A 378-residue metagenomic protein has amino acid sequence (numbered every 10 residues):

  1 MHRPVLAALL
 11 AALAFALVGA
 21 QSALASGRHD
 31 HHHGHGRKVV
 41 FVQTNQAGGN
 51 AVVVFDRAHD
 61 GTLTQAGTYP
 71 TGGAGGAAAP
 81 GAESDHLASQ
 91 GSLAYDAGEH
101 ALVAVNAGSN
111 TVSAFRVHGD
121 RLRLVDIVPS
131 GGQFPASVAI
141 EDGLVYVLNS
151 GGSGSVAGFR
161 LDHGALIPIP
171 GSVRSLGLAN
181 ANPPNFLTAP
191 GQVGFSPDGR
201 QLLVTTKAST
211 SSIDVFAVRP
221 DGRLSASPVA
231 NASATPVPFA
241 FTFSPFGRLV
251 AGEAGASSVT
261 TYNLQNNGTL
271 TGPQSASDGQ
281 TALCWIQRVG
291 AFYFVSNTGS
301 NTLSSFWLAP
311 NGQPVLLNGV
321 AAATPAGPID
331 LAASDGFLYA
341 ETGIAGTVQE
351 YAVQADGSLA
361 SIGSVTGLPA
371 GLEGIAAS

Functional and structural regions predicted by a protein language model:
A8-G19: Bacterial N-terminal signal peptides
H33-R57, P70-E99: Beta-strand-rich domains and repeat architectures in extracellular enzymes and scaffolds, especially beta-propellers
V42-Q46, D96-A97, A104-G108, V147-G152 (+7 more regions): Conserved beta-strand positions in repeat-built beta-propeller and related beta-rich domains
V54-L63, F115-R121, G158-I167, V215-R223 (+3 more regions): Short loop/turn segments immediately following beta-strands, especially the blade-tip and inter-blade linker loops
L63-G73, R123-P129, I167-L178, S225-A232 (+3 more regions): Beta-propeller fold detector
G73-Y95, S130-L144, L176-R200, A232-L249 (+3 more regions): Beta-rich, blade/repeat-based domains predominating in secreted/periplasmic proteins but also intracellular
Y146-R223, S227-A234: Aromatic- and glycine-enriched pocket-lining scaffold segments that form the walls of small-molecule binding clefts
G343-S378: Blade-level signature of beta-propeller repeat domains, shared across WD40, Kelch, NHL, RCC1 and BNR/Asp-box propellers
